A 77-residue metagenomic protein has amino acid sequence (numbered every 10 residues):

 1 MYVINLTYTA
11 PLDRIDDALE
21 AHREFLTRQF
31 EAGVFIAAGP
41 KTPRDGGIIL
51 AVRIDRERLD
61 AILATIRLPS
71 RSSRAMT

Functional and structural regions predicted by a protein language model:
M1-T77: Conserved, structured core segments of small domains
